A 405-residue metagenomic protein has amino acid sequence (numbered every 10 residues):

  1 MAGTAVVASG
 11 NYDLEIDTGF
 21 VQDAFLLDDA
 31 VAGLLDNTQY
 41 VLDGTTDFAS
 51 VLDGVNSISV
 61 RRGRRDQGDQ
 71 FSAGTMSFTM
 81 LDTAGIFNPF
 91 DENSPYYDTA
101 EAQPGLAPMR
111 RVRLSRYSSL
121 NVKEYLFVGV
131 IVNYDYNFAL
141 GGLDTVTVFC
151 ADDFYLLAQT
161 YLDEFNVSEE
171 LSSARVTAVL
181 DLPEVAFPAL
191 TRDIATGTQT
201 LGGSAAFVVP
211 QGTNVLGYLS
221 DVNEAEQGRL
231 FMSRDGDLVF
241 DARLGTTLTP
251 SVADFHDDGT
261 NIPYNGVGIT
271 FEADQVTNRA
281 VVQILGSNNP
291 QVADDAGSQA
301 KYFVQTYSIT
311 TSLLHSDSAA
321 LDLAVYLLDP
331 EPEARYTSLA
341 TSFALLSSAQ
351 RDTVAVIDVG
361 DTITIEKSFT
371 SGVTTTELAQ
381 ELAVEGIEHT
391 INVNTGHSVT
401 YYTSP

Functional and structural regions predicted by a protein language model:
M1-E170, A206-Q227, M232, T260-I269 (+3 more regions): Assembly/oligomerization scaffold segments
A2-D53, E169, T177, G217-N394 (+2 more regions): Acidic, small/polar-enriched beta strand-loop surface segments
Q70-S72, N166-L171, P183-P188, Y401-P405: Low-complexity, flexible helical/coil segments
D98-Q103, T198-A206, A242-G245: Surface-exposed intrinsically disordered loops and tails
A158, V176-P210: N-terminal export/assembly leaders
